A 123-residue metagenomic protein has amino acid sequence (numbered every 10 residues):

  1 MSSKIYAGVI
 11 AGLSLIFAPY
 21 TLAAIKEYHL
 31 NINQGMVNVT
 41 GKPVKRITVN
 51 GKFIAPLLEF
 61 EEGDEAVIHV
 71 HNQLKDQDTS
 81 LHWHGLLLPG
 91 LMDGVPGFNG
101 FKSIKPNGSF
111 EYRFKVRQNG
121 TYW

Functional and structural regions predicted by a protein language model:
M1-V9: Bacterial N-terminal signal peptides that target proteins for export
Y6, T21-R113: N-terminal, post-signal-peptide metal-ligating segments of extracellular/periplasmic oxidoreductases, dominated by
G8-I16: Bacterial N-terminal signal peptides
K115-W123: Hydrophobic or amphipathic alpha-helical targeting/insertion segments
